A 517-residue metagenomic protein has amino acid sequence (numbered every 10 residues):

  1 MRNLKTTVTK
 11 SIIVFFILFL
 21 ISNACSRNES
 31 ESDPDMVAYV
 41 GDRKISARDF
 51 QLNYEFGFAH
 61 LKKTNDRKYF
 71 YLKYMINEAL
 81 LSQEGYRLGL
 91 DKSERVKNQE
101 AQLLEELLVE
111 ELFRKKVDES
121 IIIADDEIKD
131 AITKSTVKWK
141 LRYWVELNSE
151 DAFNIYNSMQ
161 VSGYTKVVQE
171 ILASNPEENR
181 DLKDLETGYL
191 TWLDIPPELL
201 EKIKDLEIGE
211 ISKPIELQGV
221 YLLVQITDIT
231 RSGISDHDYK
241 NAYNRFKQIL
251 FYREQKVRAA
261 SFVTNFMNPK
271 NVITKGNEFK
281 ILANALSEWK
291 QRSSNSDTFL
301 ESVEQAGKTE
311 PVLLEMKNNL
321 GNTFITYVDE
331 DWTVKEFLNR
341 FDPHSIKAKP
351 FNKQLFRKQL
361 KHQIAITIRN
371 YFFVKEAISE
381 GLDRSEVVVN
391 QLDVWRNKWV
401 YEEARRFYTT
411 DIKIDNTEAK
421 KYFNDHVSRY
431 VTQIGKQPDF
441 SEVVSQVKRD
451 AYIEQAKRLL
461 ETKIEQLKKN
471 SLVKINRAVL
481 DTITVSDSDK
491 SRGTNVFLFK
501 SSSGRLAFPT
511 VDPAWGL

Functional and structural regions predicted by a protein language model:
R2-I12: Bacterial N-terminal signal peptides that target proteins for export
S11-F19: Sec-dependent N-terminal signal peptides
I21-A24: C-terminal motif of bacterial Sec signal peptides marking the signal peptidase cleavage site
S26-E110, R114-K116, L250, E254-V257 (+5 more regions): N-terminal targeting/tethering segments
K62, E94, N98, F153-E201 (+7 more regions): Peptidyl-prolyl cis-trans isomerase
K116-R142, Y156-V161, Y408-P438, Y452 (+3 more regions): Acidic/polar surface patches and capping/hinge elements
